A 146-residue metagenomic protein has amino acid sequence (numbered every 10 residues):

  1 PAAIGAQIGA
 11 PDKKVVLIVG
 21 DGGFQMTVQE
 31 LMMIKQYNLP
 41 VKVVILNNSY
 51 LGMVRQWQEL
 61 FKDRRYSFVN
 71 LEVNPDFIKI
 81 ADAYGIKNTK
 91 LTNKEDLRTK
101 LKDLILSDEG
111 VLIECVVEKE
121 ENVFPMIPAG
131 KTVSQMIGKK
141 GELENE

Functional and structural regions predicted by a protein language model:
P1-E146: Thiamine diphosphate
